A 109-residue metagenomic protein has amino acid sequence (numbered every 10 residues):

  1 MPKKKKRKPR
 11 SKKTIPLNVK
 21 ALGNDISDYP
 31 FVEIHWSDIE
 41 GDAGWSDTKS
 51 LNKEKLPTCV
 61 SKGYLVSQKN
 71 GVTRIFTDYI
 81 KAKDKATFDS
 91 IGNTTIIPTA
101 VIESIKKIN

Functional and structural regions predicted by a protein language model:
P2-N109: Conserved RNA-binding domains used in RNP assembly and mRNA/RNA metabolism
